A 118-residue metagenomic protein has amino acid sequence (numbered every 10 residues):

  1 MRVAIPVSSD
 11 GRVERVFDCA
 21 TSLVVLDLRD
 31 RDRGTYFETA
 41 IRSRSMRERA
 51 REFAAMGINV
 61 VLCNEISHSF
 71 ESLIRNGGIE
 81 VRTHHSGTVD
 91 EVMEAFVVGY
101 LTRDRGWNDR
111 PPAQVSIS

Functional and structural regions predicted by a protein language model:
M1-E48, E52-M56, R75-N76, V81-S118: Non-catalytic interface/targeting segments
N64-E65, H84: Structural motif
I66-E71: Short, glycine/polar-rich helix-capping loops at beta-to-alpha or helix-loop-helix junctions that flank or form
